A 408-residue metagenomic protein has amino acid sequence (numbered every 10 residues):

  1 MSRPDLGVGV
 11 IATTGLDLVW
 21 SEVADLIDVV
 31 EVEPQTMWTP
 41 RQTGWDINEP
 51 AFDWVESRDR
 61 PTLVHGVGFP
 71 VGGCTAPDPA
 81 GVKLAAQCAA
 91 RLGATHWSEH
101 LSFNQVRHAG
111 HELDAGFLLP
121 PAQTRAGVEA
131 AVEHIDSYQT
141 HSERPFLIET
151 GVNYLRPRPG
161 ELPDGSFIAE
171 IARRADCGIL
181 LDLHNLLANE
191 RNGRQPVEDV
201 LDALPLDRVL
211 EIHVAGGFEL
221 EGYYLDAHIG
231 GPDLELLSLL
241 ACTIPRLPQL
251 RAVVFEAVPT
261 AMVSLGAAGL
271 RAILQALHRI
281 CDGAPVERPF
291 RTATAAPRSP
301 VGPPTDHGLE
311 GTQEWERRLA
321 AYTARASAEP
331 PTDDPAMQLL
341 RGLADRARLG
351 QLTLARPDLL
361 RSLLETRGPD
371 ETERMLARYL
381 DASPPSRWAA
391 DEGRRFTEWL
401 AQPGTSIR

Functional and structural regions predicted by a protein language model:
V19-L26, G44-V64, A80-T95, D136-H141 (+3 more regions): Acidic (Asp/Glu)-rich catalytic clusters
V29-A80, L339, L343-L352: Glycine/small-residue-rich interface belts in oligomeric ring/scaffold proteins and their assembly partners
V30, W97, D182, I212 (+1 more regions): Conserved, mostly hydrophobic/aromatic
R41-D46, R125, N189-Q249, V258 (+1 more regions): Gly/Pro-rich active-site loop or hairpin
D78-G178, R288, L352: Active-site acidic/histidine proton-transfer and metal-coordination neighborhood in alpha/beta enzyme cores
Q139-Y223: Acidic/histidine-rich catalytic cores of soluble enzymes
V263-T294: C-terminal helical cap(s) of enzyme catalytic domains, especially alpha/beta-barrels
E287-R408: Long, compositionally biased intrinsically disordered regulatory segments in eukaryotic proteins
